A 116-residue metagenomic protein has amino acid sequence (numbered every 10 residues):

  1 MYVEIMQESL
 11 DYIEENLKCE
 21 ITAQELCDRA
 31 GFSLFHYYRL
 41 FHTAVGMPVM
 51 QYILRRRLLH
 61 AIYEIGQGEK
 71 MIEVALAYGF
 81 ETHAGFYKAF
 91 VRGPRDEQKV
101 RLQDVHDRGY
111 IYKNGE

Functional and structural regions predicted by a protein language model:
Y2, K88-E116: …primarily DNA-binding HTH/wHTH and HhH modules…
Q7-Q24, T43-Y78, Q103-G115: Terminal helix-turn-helix DNA-binding modules in bacterial transcription factors
E25-L34, Y38: Helix-turn-helix
A30, Y78-G79: Core residues of bacterial helix-turn-helix
L34-F35, T82-A84: The DNA-contacting recognition helix of HTH DNA-binding domains and analogous helical DNA-recognition elements
